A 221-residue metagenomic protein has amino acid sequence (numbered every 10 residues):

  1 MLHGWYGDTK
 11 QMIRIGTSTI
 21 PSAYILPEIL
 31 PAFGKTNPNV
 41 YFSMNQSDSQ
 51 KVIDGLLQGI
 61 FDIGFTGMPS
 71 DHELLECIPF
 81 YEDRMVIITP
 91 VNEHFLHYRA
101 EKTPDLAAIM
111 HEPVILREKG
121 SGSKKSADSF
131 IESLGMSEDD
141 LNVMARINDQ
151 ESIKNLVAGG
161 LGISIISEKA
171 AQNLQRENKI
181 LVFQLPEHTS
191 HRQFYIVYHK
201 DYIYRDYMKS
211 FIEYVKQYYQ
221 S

Functional and structural regions predicted by a protein language model:
M1-Y6, F211: Alpha-helical linker/hinge and terminal dimerization helices associated with HTH transcriptional regulators
Y6-G7, C77-I115: Flexible hinge/capping segments at coil-to-helix
K10-E73: Central regulatory/effector-binding core of bacterial HTH transcription factors
M12-G16, G64, I88, I115 (+2 more regions): Short, well-ordered beta-strand segments
I25, L181-S221: A late-sequence structural motif
D48-I53, L57-F61, T66, S129-L181: Hydrophobic hinge/microswitch elements
E76-V86, N142, A171, R176-S190: Short beta-strand->loop
P104, P113-G135, R205-D206, I212: Secondary-structure junction motif
